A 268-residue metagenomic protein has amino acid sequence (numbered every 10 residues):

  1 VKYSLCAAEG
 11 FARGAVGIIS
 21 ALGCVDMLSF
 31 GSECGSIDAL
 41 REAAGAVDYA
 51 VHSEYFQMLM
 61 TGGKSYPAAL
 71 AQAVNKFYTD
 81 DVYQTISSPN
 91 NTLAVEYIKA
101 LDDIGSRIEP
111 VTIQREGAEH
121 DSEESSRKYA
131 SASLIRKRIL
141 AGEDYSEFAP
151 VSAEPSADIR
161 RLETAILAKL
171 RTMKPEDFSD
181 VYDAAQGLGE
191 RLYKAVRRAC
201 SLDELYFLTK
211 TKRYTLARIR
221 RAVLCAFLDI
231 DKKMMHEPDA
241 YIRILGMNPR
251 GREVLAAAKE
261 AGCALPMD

Functional and structural regions predicted by a protein language model:
K2-D268: Active-site cores that bind ATP or allylic diphosphates and position pyrophosphate for catalysis
